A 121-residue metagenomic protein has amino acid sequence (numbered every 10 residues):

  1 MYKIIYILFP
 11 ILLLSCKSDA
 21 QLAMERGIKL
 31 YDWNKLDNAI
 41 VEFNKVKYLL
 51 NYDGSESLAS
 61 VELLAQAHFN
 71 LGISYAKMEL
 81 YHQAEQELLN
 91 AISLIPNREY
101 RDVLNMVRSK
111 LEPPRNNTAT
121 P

Functional and structural regions predicted by a protein language model:
L49-V61, N97, R101: Flexible helix-coil transition and linker loops at the boundaries of alpha-helical arrays
I92-P121: Terminal, low-structured helical/coil segments at or just beyond the last alpha-helical repeat
